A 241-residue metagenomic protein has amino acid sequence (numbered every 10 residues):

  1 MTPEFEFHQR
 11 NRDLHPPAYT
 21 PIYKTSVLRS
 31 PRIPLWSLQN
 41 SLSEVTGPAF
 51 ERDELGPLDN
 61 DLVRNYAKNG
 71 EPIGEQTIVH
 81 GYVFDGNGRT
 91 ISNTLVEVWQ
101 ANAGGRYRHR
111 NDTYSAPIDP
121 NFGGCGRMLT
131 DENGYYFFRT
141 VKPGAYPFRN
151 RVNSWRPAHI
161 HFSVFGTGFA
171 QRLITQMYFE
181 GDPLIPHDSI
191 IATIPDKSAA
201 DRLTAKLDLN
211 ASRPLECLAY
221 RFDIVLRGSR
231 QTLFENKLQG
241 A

Functional and structural regions predicted by a protein language model:
M1-A241: Beta-strand-dominated extracellular/periplasmic modules and repeats in secreted or surface-exposed proteins
